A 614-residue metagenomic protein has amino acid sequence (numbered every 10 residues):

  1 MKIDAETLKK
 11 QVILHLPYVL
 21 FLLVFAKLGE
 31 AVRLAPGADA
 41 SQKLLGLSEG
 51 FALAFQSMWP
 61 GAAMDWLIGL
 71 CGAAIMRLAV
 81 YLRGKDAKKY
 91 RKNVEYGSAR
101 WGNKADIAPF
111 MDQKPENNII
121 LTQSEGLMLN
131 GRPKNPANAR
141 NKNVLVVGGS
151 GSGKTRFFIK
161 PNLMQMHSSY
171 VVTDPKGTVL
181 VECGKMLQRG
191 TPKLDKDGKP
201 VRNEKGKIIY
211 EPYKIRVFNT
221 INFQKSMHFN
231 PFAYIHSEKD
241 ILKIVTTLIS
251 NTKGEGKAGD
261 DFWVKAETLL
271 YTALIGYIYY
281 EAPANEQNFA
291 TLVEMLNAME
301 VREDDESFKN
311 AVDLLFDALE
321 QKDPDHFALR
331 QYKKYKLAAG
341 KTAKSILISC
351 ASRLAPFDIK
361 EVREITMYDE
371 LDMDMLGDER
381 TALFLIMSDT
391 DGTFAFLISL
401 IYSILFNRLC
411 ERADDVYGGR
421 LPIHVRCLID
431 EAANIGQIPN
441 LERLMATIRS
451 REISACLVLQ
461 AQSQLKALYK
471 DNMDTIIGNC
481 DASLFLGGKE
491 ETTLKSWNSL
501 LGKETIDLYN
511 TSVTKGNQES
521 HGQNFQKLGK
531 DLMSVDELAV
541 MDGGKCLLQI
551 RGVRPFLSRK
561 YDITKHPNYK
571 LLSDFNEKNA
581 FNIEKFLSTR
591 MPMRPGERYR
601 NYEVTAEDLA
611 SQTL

Functional and structural regions predicted by a protein language model:
M1-S152, R156-I159, K196, R202 (+3 more regions): Basic- and hydrophobic-enriched, low-structure N-terminal and domain-boundary segments that flank ATP-binding catalytic
L23-E30, R140-I453, L468, D536-L557 (+1 more regions): P-loop NTPase motor domains
A99-W101, G126, K142-N143, R330 (+5 more regions): General secondary-structure edge motif
P115-L121, F396-I404, W497: Conserved long hydrophobic alpha-helices within structured protein cores
L129, K253-F262, A284, L508-Q526: Low-complexity, polar-biased intrinsically disordered regions enriched in Pro/Ser/Thr/Gly
M387, D391, E431, L459 (+3 more regions): Short loop or secondary-structure boundary microenvironments that flank and position key functional residues
M445-L547: Conserved ATP-driven motor cores of ASCE-family P-loop NTPases powering translocation/secretion/packaging/pilus
